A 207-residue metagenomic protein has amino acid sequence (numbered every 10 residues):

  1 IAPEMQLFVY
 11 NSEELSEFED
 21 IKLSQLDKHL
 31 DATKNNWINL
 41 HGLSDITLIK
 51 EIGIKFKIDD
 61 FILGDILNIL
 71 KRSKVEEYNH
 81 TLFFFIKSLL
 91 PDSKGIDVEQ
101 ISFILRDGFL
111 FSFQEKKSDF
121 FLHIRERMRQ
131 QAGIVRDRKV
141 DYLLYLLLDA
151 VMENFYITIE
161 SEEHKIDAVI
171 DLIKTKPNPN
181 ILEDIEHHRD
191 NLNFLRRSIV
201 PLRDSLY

Functional and structural regions predicted by a protein language model:
I1-Y207: Peripheral, non-transmembrane regulatory/ligand-interaction domains of membrane transport proteins
